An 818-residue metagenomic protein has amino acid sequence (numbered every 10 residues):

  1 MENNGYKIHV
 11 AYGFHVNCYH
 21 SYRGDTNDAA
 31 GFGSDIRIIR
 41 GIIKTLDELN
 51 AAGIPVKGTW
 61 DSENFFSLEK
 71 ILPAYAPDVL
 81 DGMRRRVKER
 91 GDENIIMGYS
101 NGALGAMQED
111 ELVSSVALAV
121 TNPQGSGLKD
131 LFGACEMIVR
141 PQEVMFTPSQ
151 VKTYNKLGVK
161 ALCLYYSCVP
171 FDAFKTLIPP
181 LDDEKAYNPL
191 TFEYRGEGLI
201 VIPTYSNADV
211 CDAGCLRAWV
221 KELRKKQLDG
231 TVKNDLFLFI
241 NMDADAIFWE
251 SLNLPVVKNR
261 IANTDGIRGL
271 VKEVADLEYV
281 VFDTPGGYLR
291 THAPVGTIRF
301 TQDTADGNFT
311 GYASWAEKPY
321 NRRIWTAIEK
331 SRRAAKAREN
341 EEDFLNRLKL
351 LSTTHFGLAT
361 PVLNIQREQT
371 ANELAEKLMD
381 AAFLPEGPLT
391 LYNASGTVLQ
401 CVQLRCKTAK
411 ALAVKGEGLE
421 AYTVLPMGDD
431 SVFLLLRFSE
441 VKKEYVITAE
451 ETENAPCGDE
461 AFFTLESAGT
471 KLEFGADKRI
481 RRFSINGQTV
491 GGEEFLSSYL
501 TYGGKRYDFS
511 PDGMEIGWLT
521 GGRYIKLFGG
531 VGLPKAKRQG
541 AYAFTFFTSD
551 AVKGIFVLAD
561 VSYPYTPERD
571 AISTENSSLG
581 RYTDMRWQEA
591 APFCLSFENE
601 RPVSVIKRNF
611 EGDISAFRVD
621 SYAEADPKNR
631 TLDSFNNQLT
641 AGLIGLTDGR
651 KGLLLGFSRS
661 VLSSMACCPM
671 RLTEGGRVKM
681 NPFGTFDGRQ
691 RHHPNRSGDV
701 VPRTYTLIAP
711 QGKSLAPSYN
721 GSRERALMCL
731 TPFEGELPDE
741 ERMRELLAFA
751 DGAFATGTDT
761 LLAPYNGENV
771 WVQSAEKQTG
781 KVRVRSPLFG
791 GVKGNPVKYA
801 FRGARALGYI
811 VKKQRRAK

Functional and structural regions predicted by a protein language model:
E2-M137, V144-V201, R217-N234, R268 (+3 more regions): Catalytic alpha-helical scaffold of carbohydrate-active enzymes acting on polysaccharides/glycoconjugates
N17-Y19, N64-S67, S100-L104, V144-T147 (+8 more regions): Short, solvent-exposed loop/turn segments at secondary-structure junctions
Y22-G31, S251-A262: A solvent-exposed, charged loop/short amphipathic helix patch at secondary-structure junctions
M97, V139, I240, T284 (+1 more regions): Conserved, mostly hydrophobic/aromatic
T153, L252-V256, V295: Short glycine/threonine-rich loop-to-helix capping motif typified by GTGT followed within a few residues by an Asp-Pro
N234-V257: A conserved active-site cap/scaffold subdomain adjacent to cofactor or substrate pockets
K258, D265-P511, W518-T520, Y524 (+1 more regions): Terminal accessory/anchoring regions of large secretory-pathway or extracellular enzymes
